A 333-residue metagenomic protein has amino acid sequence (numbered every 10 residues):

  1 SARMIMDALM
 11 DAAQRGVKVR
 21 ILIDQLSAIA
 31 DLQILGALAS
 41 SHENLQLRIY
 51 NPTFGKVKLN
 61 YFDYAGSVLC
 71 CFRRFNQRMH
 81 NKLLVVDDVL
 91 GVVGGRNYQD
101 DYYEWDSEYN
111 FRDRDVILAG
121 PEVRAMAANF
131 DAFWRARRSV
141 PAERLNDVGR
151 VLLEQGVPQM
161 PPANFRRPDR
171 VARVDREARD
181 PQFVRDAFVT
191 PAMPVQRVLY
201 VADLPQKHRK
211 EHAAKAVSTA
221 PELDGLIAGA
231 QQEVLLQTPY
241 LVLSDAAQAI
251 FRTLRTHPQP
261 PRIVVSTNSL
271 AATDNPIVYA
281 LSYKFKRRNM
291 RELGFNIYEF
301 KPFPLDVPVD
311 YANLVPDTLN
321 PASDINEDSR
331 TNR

Functional and structural regions predicted by a protein language model:
S1-K82, V86-R333: Charged, low-complexity intrinsically disordered terminal segments
